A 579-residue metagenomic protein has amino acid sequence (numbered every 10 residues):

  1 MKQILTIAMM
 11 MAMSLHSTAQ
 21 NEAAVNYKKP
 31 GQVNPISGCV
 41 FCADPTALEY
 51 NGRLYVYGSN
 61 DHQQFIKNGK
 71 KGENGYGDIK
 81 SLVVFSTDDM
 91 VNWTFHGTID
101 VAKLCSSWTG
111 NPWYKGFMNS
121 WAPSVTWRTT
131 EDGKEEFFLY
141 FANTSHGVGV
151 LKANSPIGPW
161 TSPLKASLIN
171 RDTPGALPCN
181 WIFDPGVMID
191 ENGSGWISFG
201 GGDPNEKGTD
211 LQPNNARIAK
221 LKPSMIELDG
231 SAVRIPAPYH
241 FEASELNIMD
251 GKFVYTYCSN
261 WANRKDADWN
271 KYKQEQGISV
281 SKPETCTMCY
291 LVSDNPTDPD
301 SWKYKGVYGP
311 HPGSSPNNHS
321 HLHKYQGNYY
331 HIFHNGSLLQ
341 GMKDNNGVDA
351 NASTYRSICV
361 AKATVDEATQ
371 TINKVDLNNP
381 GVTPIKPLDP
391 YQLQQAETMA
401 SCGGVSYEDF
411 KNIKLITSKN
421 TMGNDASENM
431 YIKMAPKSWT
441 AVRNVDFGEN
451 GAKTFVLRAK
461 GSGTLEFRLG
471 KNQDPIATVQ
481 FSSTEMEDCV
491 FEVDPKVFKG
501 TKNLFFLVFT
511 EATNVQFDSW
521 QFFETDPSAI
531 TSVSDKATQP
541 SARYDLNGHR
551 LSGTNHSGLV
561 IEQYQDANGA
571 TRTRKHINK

Functional and structural regions predicted by a protein language model:
K2-A8: Sec-dependent signal peptide recognition, specifically the positively charged N-region followed immediately by
A8-S17: Hydrophobic h-region of N-terminal signal peptides that target proteins for export in Gram-negative bacteria
Q20-P475, E487-D526: Carbohydrate-active catalytic/glycan-binding domains of CAZyme proteins, especially the secreted or lumenal ectodomains
Q473-V479, L551, T571-R572: Surface-exposed loop/edge segments in extracytoplasmic proteins
L504-L507, G558-Y564: Short, aromatic- and glycine-rich surface loops/edge beta-strands on solvent-exposed regions
E524-N547: Residue-level detector of functionally pivotal "anchor" positions at catalytic/ligand-binding pockets or at interdomain
L551-S557: Conserved beta-loop-beta connector loops within the AMP-binding
I561-K579: C-terminal tail/sorting-segment detector
